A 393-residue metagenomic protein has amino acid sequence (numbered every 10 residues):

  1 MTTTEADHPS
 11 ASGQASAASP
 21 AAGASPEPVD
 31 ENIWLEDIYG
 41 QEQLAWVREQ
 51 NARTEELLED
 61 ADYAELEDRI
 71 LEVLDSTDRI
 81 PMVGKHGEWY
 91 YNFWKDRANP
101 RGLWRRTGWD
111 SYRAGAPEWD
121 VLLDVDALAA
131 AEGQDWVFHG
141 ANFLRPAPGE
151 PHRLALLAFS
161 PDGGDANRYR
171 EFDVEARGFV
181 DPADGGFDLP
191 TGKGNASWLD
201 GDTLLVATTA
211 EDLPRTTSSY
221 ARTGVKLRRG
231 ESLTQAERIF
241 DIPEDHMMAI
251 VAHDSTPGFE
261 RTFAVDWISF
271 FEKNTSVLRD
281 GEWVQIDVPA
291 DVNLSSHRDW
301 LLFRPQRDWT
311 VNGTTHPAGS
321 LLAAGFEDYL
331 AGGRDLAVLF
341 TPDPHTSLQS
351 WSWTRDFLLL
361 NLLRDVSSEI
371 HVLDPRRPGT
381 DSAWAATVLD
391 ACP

Functional and structural regions predicted by a protein language model:
M1-V29: Charged, compositionally biased N-terminal leader segments and the immediate start of the first structured element
E27-A61, E67-W89, F93-D110, G115-V121 (+1 more regions): Peripheral, non-catalytic segments that deliver or gate enzyme domains
